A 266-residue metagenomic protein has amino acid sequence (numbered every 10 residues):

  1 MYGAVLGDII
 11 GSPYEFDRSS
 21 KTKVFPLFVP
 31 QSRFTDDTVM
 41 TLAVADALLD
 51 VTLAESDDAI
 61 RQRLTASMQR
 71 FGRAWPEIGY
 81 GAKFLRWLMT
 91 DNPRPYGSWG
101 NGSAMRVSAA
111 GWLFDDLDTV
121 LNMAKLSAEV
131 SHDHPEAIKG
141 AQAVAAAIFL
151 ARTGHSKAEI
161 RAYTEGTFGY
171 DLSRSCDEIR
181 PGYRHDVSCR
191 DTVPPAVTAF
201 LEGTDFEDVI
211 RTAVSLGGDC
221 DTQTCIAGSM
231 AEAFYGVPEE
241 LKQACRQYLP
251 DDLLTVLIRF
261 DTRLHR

Functional and structural regions predicted by a protein language model:
M1-R266: Structured, active/binding-site neighborhoods that engage oxygen-rich ligands
